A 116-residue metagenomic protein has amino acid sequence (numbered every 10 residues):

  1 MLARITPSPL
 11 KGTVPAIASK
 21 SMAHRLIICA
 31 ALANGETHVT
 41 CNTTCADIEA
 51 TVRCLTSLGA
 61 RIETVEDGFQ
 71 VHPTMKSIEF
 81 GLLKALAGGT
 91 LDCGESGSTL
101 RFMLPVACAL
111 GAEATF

Functional and structural regions predicted by a protein language model:
M1-F116: Short, structured segments at the rim of ligand-binding sites
